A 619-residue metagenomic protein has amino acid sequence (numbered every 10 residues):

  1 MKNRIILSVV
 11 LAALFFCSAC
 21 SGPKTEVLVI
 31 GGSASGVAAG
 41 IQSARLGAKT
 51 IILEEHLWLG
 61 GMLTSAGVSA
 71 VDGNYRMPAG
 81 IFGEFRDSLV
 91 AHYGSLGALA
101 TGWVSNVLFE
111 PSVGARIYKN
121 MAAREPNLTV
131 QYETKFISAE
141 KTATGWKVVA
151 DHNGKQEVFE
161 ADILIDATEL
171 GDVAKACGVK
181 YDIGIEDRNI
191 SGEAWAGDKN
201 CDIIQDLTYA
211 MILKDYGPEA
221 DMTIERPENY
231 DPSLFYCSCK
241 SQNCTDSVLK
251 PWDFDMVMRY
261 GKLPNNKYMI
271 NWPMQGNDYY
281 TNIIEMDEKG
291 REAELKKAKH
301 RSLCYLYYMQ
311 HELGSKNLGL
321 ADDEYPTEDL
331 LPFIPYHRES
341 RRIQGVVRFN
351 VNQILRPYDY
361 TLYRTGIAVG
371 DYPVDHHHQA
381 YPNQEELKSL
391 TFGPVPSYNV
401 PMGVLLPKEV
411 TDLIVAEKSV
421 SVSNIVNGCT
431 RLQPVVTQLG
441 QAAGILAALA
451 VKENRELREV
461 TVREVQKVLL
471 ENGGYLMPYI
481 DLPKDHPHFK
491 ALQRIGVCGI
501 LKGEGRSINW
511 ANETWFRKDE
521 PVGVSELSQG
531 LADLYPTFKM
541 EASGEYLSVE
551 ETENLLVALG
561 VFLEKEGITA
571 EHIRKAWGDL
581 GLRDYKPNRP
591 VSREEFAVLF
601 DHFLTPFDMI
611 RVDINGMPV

Functional and structural regions predicted by a protein language model:
I5-F15: Sec-dependent N-terminal signal peptides
L14-K24: Bacterial Sec-dependent signal peptides at the C-terminal "C-region" and cleavage site
C20, H152-I163, A167-L469, L599 (+1 more regions): Flavin (FAD/FMN)-binding glycine-rich loop and adjacent Rossmann-like elements that form
P23-S33: Beta1/beta-strand and adjacent pyrophosphate-binding region of the FAD-binding site in flavoprotein oxidoreductases
G36: N-terminal Rossmann-fold NAD(P) dinucleotide-binding loop
Q42, A48-K49, E54-S138, T142 (+2 more regions): Conserved N-terminal/central alpha/beta ligand/cofactor-binding core
E140-V158: Conserved beta-strand-loop-beta-strand element in the redox core of flavoprotein oxidoreductases
V497-V619: Terminal recognition/anchoring or ligand-binding modules at protein termini
